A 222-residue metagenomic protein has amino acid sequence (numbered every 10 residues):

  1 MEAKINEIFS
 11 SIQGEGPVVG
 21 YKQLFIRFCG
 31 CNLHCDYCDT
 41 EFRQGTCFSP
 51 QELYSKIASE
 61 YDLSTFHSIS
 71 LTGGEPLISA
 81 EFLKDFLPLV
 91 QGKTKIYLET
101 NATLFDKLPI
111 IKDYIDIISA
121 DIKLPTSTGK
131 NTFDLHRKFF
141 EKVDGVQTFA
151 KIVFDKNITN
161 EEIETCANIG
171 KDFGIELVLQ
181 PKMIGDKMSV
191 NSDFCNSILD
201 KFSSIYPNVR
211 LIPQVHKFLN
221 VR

Functional and structural regions predicted by a protein language model:
E2-H34: N-terminal pre-triad scaffold of radical SAM enzymes
A3, K22-Q23, H34-D116: Conserved Radical SAM active-site core
N6, D39, I212: Residue-level detector of conserved, well-ordered beta-strand and adjacent loop positions that form binding/recognition
F9-I12, F42, A102, L124-T126: Short, well-ordered turn and helix-capping elements at secondary-structure junctions
G16, D36-D39, V190: Short, glycine/acidic-enriched capping/hinge loops at junctions between secondary-structure elements
I26-C29, A58-S59, H136-R137, G170-K171: Short hydrophobic/aromatic-rich motifs at helix boundaries and adjacent loops
I78-R222: Conserved AdoMet/S-adenosylmethionine-binding subsite of the radical SAM
